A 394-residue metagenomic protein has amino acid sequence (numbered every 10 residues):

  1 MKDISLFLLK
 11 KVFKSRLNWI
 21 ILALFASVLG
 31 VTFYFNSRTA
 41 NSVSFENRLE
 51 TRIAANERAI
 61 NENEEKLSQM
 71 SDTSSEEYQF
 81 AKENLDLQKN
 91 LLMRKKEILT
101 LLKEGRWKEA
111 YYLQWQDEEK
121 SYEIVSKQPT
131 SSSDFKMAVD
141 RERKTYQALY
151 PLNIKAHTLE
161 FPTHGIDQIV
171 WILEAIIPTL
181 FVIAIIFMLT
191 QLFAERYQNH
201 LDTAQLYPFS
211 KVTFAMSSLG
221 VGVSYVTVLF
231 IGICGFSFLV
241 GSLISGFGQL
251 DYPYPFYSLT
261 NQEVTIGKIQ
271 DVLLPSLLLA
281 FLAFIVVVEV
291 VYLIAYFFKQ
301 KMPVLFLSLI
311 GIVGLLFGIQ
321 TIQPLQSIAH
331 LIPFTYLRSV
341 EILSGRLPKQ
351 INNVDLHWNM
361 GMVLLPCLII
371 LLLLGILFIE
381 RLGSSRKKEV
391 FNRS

Functional and structural regions predicted by a protein language model:
M1-L22: Aromatic- and glycine-rich beta-strand/loop motifs that create alpha-glucan
I4-L8, T190-V228: Helix-loop-helix units of permease transmembrane domains in multi-pass membrane transporters, especially ABC
L6-V12, L293-F297, N352-V354, W358 (+1 more regions): Junction motif at the cytosolic side of a transmembrane helix
L24-R52, A59, Q147-A194, S217-V288 (+2 more regions): Secretory targeting signals
V28-T32, I310-I319, L337-S339: Aromatic-anchored segments of alpha-helical transmembrane domains
A54-E160: Long, solvent-exposed extracytoplasmic domains/loops
F298-I332: Transmembrane helix segments
Q326-K349: Short hydrophobic, aromatic-rich alpha-helical segments embedded in or entering the lipid bilayer of multi-pass
